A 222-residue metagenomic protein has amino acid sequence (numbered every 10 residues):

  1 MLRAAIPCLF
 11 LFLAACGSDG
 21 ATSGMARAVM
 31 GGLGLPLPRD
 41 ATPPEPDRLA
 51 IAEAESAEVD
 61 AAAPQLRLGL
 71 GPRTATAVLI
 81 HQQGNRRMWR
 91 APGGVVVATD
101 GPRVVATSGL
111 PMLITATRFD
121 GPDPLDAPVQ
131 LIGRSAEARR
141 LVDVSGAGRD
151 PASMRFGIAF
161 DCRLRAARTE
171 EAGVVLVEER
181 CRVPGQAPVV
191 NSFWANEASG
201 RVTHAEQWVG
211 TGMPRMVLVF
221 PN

Functional and structural regions predicted by a protein language model:
M1-I6: Bacterial N-terminal signal peptides that target proteins for export
F12-A15: C-terminal motif of bacterial Sec signal peptides marking the signal peptidase cleavage site
G17-T117, R134-N222: Acidic, serine/threonine-rich low-complexity disordered tracts
T117-G133: Surface-exposed beta-loop interaction hotspot
